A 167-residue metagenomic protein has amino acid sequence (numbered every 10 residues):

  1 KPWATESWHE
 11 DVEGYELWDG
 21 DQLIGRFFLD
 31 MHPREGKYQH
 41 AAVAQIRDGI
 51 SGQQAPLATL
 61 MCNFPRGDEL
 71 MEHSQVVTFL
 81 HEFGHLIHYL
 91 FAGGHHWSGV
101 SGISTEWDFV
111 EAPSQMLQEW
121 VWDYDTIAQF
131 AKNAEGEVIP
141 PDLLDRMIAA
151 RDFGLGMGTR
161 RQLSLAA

Functional and structural regions predicted by a protein language model:
K1-A166: Cation-handling catalytic/transport regions enriched in His/Asp/Glu
